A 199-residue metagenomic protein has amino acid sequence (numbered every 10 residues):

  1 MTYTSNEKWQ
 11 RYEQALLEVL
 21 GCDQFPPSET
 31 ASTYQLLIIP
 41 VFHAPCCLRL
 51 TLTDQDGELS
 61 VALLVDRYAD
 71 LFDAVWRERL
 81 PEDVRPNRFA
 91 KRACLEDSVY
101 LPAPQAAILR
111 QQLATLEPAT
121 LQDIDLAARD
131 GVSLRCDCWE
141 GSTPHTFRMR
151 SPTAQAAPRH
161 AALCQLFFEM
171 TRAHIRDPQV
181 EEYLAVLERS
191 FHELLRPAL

Functional and structural regions predicted by a protein language model:
M1-L199: Function-determining sites in protein domains
